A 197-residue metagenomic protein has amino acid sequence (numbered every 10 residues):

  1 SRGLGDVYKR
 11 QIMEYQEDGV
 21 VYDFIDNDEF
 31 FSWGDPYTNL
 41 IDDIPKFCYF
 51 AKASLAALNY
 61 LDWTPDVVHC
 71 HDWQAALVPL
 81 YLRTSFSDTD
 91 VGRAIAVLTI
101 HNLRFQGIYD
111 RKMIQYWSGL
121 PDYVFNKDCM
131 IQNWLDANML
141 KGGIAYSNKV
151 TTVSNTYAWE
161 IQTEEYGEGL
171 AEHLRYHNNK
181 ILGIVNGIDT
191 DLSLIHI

Functional and structural regions predicted by a protein language model:
G3-Y8: Short, small-residue-biased leader/transition segments that mark boundaries at the very start of proteins
Q16-W73, S118-G142: Conserved nucleotide-sugar donor-binding subdomain of glycosyltransferases
D23-I25, V97-L98, T151, L182-I184: Hydrophobic/aromatic beta-strand patches that form the interior of the parallel beta-sheet core in alpha/beta enzyme
D28-S32, Q74-A75, N102-F105, T156-A158 (+1 more regions): Short, solvent-exposed loop/turn segments at secondary-structure junctions
D43-A51, V68-D88, A94-Y116, L135-D136 (+1 more regions): An aromatic- and histidine-rich active-site surface loop
G107-L194: A short, active-site helix/loop in glycosyltransferases that binds the activated sugar's phosphate group
